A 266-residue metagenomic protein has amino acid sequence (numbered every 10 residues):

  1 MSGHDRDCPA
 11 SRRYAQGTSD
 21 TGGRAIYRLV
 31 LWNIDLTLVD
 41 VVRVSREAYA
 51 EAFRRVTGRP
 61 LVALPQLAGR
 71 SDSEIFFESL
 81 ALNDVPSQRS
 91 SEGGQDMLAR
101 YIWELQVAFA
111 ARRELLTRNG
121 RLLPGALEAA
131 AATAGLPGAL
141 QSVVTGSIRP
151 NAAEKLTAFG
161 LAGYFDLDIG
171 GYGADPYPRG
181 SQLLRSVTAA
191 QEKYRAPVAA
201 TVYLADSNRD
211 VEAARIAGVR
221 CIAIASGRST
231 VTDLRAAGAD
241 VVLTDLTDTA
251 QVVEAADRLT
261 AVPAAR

Functional and structural regions predicted by a protein language model:
Y14-A68, E74-A81: Active-site neighborhood of HAD-like aspartate-dependent phosphohydrolases
T37, Y49, A126-F159, Y172-Y177: Substrate-recognition element of Asp-dependent hydrolases with the DxDx(T/V) motif
P65-A68, Q95-A99, G163-Y177: A short, structured active-site edge motif that brings together acidic residues
A81-A132: Metal-dependent phosphoesterase signature
G171, V241-L246: Short acidic-hydrophobic, aromatic-tinged amphipathic segments that line or gate anion-handling sites
R179-V211: Conserved Lys-Pro-Asp/Glu-containing loop-to-beta segment of HAD-superfamily phosphomonoesterases, centered on
Y203-V241: Acidic, Mg2+-coordinating phosphoryl-transfer loop and its flanking beta/alpha structural elements, shared across
